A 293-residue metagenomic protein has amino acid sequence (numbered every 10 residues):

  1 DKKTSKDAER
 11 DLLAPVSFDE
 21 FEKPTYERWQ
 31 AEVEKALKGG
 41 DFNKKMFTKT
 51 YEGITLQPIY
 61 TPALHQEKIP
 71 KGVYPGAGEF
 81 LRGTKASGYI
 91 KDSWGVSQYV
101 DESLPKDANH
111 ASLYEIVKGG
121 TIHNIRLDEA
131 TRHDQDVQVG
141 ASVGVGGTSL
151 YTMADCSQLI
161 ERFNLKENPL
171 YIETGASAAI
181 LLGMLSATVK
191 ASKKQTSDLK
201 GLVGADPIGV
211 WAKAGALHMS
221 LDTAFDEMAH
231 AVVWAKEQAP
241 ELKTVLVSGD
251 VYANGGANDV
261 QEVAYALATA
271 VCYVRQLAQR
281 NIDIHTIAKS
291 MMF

Functional and structural regions predicted by a protein language model:
D1-K166, A191-K194: Acidic/polar, glycine-rich intrinsically disordered N-terminal extensions of enzymes
N168-F293: Helix-rich catalytic cores of soluble enzyme domains
